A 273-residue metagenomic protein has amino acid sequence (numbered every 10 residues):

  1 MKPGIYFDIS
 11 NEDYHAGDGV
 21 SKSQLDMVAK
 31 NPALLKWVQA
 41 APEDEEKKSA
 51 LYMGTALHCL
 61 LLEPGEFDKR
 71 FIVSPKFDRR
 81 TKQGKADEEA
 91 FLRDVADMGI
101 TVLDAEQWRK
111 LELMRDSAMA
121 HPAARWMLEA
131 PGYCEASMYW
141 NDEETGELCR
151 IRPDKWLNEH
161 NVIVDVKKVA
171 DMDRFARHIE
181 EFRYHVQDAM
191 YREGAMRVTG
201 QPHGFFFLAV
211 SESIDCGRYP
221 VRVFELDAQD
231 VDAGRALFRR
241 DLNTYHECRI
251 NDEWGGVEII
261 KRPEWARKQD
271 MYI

Functional and structural regions predicted by a protein language model:
M1-R150, E258-I259: Metal-dependent nuclease catalytic cores that hydrolyze phosphodiester bonds in DNA/RNA, characterized by
P42-E46, A96-L103, D173-R183, D227-Q229: Short histidine-centered catalytic/ligand-binding loop motif
L61-E66, D142, K168-D171, M196-T199 (+1 more regions): Hydrophobic/aromatic-lined pockets within catalytic cores
A124-L128, L157-I163, M196-H203: Secondary-structure boundary elements
C134, I151-F175: Conserved catalytic cores of phosphodiester-cleaving nucleases, focusing on short active-site segments
G146-R150, L157-N161, P202, C216-R218: Coil-to-beta-strand transition motifs
H178-F182, M190-I273: Metal-dependent nuclease catalytic regions and adjoining charged, substrate-binding loops involved in nucleic-acid end
Q187: Catalytic-loop motifs flanking and including active-site residues across diverse enzymes
